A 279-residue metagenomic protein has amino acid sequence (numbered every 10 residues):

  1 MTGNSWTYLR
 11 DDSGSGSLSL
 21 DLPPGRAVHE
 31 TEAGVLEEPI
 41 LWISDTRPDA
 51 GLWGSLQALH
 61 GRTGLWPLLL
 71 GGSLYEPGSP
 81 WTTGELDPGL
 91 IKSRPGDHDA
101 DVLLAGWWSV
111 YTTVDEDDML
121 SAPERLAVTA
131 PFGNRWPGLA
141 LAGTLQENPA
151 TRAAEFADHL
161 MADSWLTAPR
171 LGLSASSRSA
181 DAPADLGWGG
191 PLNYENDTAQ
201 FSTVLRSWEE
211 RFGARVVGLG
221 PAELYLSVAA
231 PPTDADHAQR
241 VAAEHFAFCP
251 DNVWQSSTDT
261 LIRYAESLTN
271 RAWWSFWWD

Functional and structural regions predicted by a protein language model:
M1-A182: Extended, low-hydrophobicity segments enriched in charged/polar residues
W81-G84, A184-W188, P231-P232, Q239-V241: Surface-exposed beta-strand edges and their flanking turn/coil or helix-capping segments
I91-K92, Y194-N196, A247-P250: Short, surface-exposed linear patches
P149, Y194-D197, F201: Hydrophobic alpha-helical segments and helix-packing faces
D163, S174, G189, S207-R211: Short hydrophobic alpha-helical module
S177-Y194: Short glycine-/aliphatic-rich beta-strand segments at the starts of folded cytosolic domains
A199-R211, V216-D279: Alpha-helical oligomerization segments
